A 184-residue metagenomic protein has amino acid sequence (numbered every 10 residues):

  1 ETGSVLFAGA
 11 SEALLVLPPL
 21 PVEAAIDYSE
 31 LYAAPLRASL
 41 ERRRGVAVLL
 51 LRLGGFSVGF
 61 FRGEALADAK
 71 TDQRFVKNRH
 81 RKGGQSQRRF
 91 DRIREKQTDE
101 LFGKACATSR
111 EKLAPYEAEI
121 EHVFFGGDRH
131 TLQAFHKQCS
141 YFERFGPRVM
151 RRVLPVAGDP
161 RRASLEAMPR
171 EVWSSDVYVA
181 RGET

Functional and structural regions predicted by a protein language model:
E1-T184: Terminal alpha-helical anchor/extension segments at protein ends
